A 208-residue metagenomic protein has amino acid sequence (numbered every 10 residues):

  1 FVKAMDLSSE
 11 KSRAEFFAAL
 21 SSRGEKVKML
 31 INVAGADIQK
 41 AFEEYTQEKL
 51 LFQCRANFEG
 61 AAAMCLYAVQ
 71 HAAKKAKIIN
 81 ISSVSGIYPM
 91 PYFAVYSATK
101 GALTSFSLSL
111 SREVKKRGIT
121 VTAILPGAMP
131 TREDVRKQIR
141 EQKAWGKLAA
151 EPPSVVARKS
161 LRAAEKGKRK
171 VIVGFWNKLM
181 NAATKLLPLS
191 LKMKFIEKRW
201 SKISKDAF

Functional and structural regions predicted by a protein language model:
V33-I38: Conserved NAD(P)H cofactor-binding loop of Rossmann-fold oxidoreductase domains
A41-C54: Substrate-binding pocket helix/loop in short-chain dehydrogenase/reductase
E43, M90-A94: Active-site loop immediately N-terminal to the catalytic Tyr-X3-Lys motif of short-chain dehydrogenase/reductase
C65, T99: Active-site helix of classical SDR
H71-A72, Y88, S109-T120: Active-site-adjacent segment of SDR/Rossmann-fold oxidoreductases
S83: Residue(s) in the substrate-gating loop at a strand-loop-helix junction that position the organic substrate next
K116-F175: SDR active-site lid
